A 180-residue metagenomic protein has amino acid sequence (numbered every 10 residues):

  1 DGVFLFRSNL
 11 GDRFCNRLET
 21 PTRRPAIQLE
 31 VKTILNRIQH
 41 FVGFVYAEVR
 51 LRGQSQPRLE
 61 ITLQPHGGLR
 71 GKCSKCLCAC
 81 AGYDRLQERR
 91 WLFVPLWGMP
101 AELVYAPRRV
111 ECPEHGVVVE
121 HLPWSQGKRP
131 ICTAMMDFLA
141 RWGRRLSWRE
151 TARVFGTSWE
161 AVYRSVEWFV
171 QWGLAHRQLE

Functional and structural regions predicted by a protein language model:
F4-L5, A81: Alpha-helical interaction segments
L5-L10, C15: Short hydrophobic targeting helices and cationic amphipathic motifs that mediate membrane/organellar targeting
F6, I61, C73, C112 (+1 more regions): Short, conserved catalytic/metal-binding motifs centered on acidic residues
R13-N16, T20, L77-C80, L86-E180: Short, positively charged, Gly/Tyr-enriched micro-motifs that form contact patches at catalytic or ligand/partner
F14, E19, R23-G68: N-terminal alpha-helical interaction blocks
K32, K72-K75, K128: Context-gated lysine
R70-G71, R109: Residues immediately within or flanking Cys/His clusters that coordinate Zn2+ in small zinc-binding modules
